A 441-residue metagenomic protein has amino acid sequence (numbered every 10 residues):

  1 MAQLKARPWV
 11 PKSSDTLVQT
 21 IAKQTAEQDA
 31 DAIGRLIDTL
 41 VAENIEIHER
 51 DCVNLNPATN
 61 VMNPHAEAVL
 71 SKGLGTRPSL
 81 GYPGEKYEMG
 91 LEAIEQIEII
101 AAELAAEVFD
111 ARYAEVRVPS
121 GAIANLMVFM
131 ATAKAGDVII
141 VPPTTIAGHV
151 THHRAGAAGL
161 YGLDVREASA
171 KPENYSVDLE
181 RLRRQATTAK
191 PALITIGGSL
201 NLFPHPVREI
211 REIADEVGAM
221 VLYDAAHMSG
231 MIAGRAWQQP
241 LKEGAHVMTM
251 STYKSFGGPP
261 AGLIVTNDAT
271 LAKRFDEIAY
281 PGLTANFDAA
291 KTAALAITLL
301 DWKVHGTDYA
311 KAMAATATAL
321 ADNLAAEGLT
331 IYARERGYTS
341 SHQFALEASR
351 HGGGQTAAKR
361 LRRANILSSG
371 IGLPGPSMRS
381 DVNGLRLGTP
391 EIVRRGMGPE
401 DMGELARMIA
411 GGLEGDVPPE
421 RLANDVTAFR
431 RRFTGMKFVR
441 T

Functional and structural regions predicted by a protein language model:
M1-I100, E212, K437-T441: N-terminal glycine-rich, Lys/His-bearing helix-loop that initiates the first secondary-structure elements of many
A2-D15, T20-I21, A315, R379-T441: PLP-dependent enzyme catalytic core of the Aspartate aminotransferase-like
A6-P11, L17-E27, Q96, I100-T330 (+2 more regions): Conserved PLP-enzyme active-site core in the AAT-like
I45-D51, R77-P83, A272-E277, A294-D301 (+3 more regions): Short acidic (Asp/Glu) and glycine-rich catalytic loops that position anionic groups and cofactors
L55-N60, F344-S349, V393-R394: Short, well-ordered beta-strand elements within core beta-sheets of diverse protein domains
P83-G84, A114, N286-A289, H305-A312 (+4 more regions): Flexible, glycine/charged-enriched surface loops at secondary-structure junctions
G244-H246, N365-I366, L385: Glycine-enriched alpha-helix->loop->beta-strand junction motifs that scaffold or abut catalytic
L299, A310, A314, T318-A358 (+2 more regions): Conserved small-domain helix->loop->beta segment predominantly found in fold-type I
